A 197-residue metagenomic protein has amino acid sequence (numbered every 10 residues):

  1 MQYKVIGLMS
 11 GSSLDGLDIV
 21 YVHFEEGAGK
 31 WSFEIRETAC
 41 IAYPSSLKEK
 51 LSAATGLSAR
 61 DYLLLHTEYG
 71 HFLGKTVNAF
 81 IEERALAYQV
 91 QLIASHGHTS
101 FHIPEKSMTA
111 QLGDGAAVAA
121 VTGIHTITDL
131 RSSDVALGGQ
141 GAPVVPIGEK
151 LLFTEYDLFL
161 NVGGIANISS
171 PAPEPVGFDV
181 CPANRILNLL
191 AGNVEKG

Functional and structural regions predicted by a protein language model:
M1-C40: N-terminal phosphate-binding or glycine-rich loops at protein starts, especially the Walker A/P-loop of NTPases
V5-M9, V90-A94, D157-N161, G177: Short glycine-aspartate micro-motif
L17-V22, I35-K50, I127-K150, L158-G197: Glycine-rich phosphate-binding loop plus the immediately following alpha-helix
L47-R60: A short small-residue
S58-G115: Short beta-strand-loop/turn "lid" adjacent to the catalytic site in phosphate-handling enzymes
F72-K75, A79, A117, I147-L151 (+1 more regions): Alpha-helical scaffold segments in soluble metabolic enzymes
L92-T154: Active-site neighborhood for divalent-cation/phosphate handling
